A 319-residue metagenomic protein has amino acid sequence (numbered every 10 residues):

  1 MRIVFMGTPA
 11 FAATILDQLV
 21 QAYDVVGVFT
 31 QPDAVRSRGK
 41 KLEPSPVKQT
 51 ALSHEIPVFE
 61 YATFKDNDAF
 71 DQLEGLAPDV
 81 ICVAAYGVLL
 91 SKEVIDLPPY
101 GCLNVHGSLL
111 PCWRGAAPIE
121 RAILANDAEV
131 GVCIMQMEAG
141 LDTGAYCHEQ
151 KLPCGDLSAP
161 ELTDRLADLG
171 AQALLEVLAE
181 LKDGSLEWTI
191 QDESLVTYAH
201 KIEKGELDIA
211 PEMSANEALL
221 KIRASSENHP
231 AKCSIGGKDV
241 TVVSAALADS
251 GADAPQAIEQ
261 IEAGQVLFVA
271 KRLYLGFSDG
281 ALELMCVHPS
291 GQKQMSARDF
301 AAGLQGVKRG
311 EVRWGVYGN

Functional and structural regions predicted by a protein language model:
M1-G39: N-terminal Rossmann-like dinucleotide-binding module
R2-V4, D24-F29, P57-L76, I81 (+1 more regions): Internal alpha/beta domain cores that form substrate/cofactor-binding pockets in large enzymes and binding proteins
G7, V28, A51, I81 (+7 more regions): A residue-level signal for conserved active-site and pocket-lining positions in enzyme catalytic cores
A13, D17-V20, D71-E74, K92 (+1 more regions): Amphipathic, non-transmembrane alpha-helical secondary structure
A13, K41-P44, D66-F70, A116: Structural motif corresponding to alpha-helix initiation and N-cap regions
Q21, V80-Y198: Donor/substrate-binding cores of folate-linked one-carbon enzymes
A34-H54: N-terminal beta-loop-helix "entrance" segment that forms/cooperates in small-molecule cofactor or anionic ligand
E193-N319: Internal anion-binding site segments
